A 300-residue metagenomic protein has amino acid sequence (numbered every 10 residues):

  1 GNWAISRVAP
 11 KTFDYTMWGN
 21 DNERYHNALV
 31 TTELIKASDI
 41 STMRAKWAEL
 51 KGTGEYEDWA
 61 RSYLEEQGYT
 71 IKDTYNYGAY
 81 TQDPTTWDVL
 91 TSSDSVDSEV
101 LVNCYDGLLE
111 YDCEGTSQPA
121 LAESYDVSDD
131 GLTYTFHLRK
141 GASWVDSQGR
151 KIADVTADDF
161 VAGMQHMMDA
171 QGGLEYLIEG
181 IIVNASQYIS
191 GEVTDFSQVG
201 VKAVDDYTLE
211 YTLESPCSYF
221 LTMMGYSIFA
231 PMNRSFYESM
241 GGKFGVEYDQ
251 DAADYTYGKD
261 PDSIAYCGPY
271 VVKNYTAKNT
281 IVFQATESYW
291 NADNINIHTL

Functional and structural regions predicted by a protein language model:
G1-T70, E99: Detector for C-terminal structural segments
N2, A9-T12, W18-G19, D159 (+1 more regions): Surface-exposed binding/hinge segments that line and control ligand-binding clefts or catalytic entry sites
D14-T16, D83-S92, G115-Q118, W144-D146 (+3 more regions): Short, solvent-exposed loop/turn elements at domain surfaces
A37-A60, S95, V102, D112-E114 (+4 more regions): Gly/Pro-rich hinge or "lid" segments in bacterial periplasmic/extracellular proteins
I71-Q82, T133-H137, F160-G163, L209-Y211 (+3 more regions): Short, well-ordered beta-strand elements
G78-D129, A265: N-terminal lobe/hinge region of extracytoplasmic solute-binding protein
E123-L177, E210: Aromatic- and charge-enriched surface segment that lines or borders ligand/interaction sites
